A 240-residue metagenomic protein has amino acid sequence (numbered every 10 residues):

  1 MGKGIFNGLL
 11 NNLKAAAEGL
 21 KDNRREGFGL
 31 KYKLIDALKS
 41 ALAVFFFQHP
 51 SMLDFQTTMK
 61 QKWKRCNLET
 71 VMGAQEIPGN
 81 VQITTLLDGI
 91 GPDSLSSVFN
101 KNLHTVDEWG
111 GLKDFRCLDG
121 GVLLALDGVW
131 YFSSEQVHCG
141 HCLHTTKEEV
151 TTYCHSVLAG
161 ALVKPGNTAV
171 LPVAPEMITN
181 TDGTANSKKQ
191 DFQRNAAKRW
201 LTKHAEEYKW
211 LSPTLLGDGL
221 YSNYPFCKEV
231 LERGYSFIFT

Functional and structural regions predicted by a protein language model:
K3-K39, T84: Basic, short loop/linker segments at the boundary and entry of helix-turn-helix/winged-helix-like folds
K31-K101, V230: Short, positively charged, Gly/Tyr-enriched micro-motifs that form contact patches at catalytic or ligand/partner
S40, F55, G79, I83 (+4 more regions): Short, conserved catalytic/metal-binding motifs centered on acidic residues
T84-N167: Active-site-proximal, Lys/Arg-enriched surface segment that forms a nucleic-acid-binding/basic interface patch
N100, N195-K198, T202, Y224 (+1 more regions): Amphipathic, non-transmembrane alpha-helical secondary structure
E135-H138, P172-A174, P225-E229: Short acidic, glycine/serine/threonine-rich loops at helix termini
T146-L211: Electropositive, glycine- and tryptophan-enriched low-complexity nucleic-acid-binding patches
E206, W210-G217, Y221-T240: Catalytic center-proximal scaffold of phosphoryl-transfer enzymes
